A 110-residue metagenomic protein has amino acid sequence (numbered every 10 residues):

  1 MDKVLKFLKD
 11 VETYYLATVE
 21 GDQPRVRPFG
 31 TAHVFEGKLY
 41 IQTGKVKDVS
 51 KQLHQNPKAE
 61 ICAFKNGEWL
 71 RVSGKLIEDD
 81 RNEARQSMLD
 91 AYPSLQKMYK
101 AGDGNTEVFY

Functional and structural regions predicted by a protein language model:
M1-D2, T43, P93-S94: Charged, amphipathic alpha-helical segments
K6-G21, A59-C62: A short, Trp-centered hydrophobic/proline-enriched beta-strand micro-motif
V11, N56, Y92: Acidic-histidine catalytic/liganding microenvironments
P28-G30: Conserved beta-strand in the GNAT
A32-W69: A short mixed-secondary-structure module that forms the rim of ligand-binding clefts
R71-Y110: Charged, gly/pro-rich active-site loop segments
